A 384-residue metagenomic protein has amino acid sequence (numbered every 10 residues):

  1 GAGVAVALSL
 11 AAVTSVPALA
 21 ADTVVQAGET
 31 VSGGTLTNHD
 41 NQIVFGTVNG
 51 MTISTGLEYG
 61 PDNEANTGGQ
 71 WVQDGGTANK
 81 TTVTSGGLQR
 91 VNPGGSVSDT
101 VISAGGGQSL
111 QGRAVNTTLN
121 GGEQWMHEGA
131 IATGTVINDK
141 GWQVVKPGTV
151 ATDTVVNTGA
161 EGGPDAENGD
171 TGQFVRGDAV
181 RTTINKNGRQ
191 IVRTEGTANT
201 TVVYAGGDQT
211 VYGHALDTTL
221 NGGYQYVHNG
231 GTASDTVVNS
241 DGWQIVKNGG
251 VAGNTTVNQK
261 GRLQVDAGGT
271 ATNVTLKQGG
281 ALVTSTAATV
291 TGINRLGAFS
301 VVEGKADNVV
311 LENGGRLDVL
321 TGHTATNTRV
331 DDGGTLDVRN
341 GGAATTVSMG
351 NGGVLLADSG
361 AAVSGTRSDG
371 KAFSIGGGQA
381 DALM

Functional and structural regions predicted by a protein language model:
G1-S9, V13, L19: Bacterial Sec-dependent N-terminal signal peptides
A21, A27-G34, H39-N41, G46-M51 (+36 more regions): The right-handed parallel beta-helix/beta-solenoid scaffold, focusing on the short coil/turn and N-cap positions
P61-A65, A166, L311, M349 (+2 more regions): Non-catalytic accessory regions
L356: Short Asp/Glu-rich motifs
